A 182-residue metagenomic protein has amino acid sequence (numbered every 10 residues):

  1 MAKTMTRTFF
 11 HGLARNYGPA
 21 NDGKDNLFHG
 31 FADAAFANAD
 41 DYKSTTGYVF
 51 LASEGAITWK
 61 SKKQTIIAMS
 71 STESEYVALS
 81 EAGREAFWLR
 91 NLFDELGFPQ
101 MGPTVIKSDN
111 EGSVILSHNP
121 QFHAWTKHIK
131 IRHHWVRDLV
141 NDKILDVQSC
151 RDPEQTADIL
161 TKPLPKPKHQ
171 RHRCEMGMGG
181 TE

Functional and structural regions predicted by a protein language model:
M1-A32, Q100: Structured nucleic-acid-interacting core domains from mobile-element enzymes and related host factors, especially RNase
M5-G12, N38, K143, P167 (+1 more regions): Short secondary-structure junctions and interdomain/linker hinges
T6-F10, G47, I106: Serine/threonine-rich, low-complexity intrinsically disordered segments
R7-H11, A37, A56-T58, W88 (+1 more regions): Conserved helix-loop functional segments at active or binding sites
G12-G18, A35-A37, T65, L92 (+1 more regions): Eukaryotic intrinsically disordered and solvent-exposed regulatory patches
G18-D22, A39-Y42, E95-F98: Short, conserved, surface-exposed binding loops centered on an aromatic residue
D25-L27, K62-E182: RNase H-like nuclease module associated with reverse transcription
G30-T72: RNase H-like nuclease fold core
